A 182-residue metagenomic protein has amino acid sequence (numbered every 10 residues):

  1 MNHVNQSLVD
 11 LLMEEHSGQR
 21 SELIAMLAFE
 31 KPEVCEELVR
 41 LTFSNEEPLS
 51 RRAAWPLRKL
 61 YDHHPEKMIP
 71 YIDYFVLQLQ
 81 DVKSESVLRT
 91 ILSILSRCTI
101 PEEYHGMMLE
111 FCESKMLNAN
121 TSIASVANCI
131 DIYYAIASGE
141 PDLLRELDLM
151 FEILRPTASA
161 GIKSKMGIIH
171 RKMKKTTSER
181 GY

Functional and structural regions predicted by a protein language model:
M1-Y182: Alpha-helical scaffold domains
